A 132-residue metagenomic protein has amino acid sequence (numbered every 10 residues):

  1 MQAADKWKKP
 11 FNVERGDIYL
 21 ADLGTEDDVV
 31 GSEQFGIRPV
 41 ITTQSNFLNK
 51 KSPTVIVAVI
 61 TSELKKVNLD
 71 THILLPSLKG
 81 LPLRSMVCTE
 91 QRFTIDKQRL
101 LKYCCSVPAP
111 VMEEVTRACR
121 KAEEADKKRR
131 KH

Functional and structural regions predicted by a protein language model:
Q2, F11, P76-H132: C-terminal terminal-subdomain/extension
W7-N12, Q34: Short, surface-exposed secondary-structure edge patches
G24-D28: Short, charged beta-turn/beta-strand-edge "cap" motif at the junction between a beta-strand and an adjacent loop
V30-S77: Compact nucleic-acid interaction/catalytic patches
